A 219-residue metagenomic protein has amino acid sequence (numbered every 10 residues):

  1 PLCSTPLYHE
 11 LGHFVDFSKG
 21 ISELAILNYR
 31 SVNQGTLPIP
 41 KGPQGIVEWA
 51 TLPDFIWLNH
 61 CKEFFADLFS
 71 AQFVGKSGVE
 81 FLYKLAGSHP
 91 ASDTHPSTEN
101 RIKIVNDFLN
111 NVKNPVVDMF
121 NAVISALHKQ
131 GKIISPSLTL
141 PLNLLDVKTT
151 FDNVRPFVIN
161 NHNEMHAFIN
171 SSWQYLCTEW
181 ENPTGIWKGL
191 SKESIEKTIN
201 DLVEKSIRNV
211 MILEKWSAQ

Functional and structural regions predicted by a protein language model:
P1-L7, D54-W57: Short pre-active-site segment immediately N-terminal to the catalytic Zn-binding motif
P1-S4, P96-Q219: Non-catalytic terminal regions of proteins
E10-L27, F73-G78: Catalytic Zn2+-binding segment of zinc metalloproteases
L11, V15, F73, L85-A86 (+2 more regions): Generic structural signal for hydrophobic core residues of well-folded globular domains
D16, S70-V74, L176, V210: Generic helix-packing signal
F17-F55: Post-HEXXH active-site segment of zinc metalloproteases
K41-I102: Metalloprotease/metallohydrolase-associated module, dominated by Zn2+-dependent proteases
